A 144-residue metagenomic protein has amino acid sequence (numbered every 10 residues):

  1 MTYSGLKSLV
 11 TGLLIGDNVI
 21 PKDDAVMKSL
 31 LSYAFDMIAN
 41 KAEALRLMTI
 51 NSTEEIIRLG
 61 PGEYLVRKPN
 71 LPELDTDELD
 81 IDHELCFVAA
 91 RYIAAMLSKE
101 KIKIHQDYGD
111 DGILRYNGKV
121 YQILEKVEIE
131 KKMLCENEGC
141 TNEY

Functional and structural regions predicted by a protein language model:
M1-E78, K119-Y144: Conserved short "hinge" loops at termini or chain/domain junctions
G12-I15, I93-S98: Short helix/strand-capping connector loops at secondary-structure junctions
D24-L31, H83, Q106, D110-I113: Generic detection of long, well-ordered alpha-helical segments
H83-M96: Elongated alpha-helical scaffolds
L97-D107: Short helix-capping/linker segments at secondary-structure and domain boundaries
Y108-L124: Short secondary-structure subsegments characteristic of cysteine-rich extracellular domains
